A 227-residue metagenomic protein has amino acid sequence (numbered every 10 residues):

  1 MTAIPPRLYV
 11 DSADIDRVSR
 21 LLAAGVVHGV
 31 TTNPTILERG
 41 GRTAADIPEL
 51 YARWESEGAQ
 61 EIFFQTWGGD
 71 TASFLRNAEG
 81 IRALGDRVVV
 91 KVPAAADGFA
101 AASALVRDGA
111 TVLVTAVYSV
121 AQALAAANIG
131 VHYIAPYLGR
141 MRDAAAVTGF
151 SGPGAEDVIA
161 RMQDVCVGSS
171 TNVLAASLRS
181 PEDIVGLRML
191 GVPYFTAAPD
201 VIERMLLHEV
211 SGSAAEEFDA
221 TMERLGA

Functional and structural regions predicted by a protein language model:
T2-S19, A24-V27, T32-A104, L138: Active-site beta->alpha loop and helix N-cap motifs at the rims of alpha/beta catalytic domains
D16-A24, S73-N77, A101, S119-I129 (+1 more regions): Catalytic cores of alpha/beta
G25-G29, L84-V88, A104-V112, N128-A135 (+1 more regions): Glycine-enriched alpha-helix->loop->beta-strand junction motifs that scaffold or abut catalytic
G29, P34-R39, A116, Y133-A146 (+1 more regions): Glycine-rich phosphate-binding active-site loops on the catalytic face of alpha/beta enzymes
N33, V90, A126, L187 (+1 more regions): Conserved, mostly hydrophobic/aromatic
P48-I62, A83-G85, F99-G109, S151-V173 (+1 more regions): Alpha-helix-loop-beta-strand connector modules within alpha/beta enzyme cores
A116-V158, M162: Histidine/lysine/aspartate-rich catalytic loop segments that bind and position anionic ligands
C166-A227: C-terminal alpha-helical cap/extension of soluble enzyme domains
